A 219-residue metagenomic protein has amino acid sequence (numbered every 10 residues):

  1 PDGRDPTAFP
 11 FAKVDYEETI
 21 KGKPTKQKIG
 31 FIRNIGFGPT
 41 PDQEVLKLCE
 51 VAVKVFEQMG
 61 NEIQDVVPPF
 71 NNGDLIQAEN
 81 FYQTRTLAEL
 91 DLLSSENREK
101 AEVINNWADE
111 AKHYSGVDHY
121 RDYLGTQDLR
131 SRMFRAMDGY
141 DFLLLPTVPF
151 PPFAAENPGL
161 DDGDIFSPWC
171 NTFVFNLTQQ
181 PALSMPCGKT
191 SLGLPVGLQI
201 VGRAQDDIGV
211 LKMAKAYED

Functional and structural regions predicted by a protein language model:
P1-I32, G38-P39, C49-M59, Y120 (+2 more regions): Structural helix-boundary/capping segments
A8, Q77, Y82, R121 (+1 more regions): Short, surface-exposed loop/helix-turn segments at secondary-structure junctions that function as lids/hinges flanking
K21-R33, N80-F134, S184-P195: Short helix-loop capping/hinge segments that flank enzyme active sites or metal/cofactor-binding pockets
I35, V148-P151: Short glycine-rich anion-binding loops that position phosphate/pyrophosphate groups of nucleotides and phosphorylated
P41, L75, F153-E156, L194: Short glycine-/acidic-enriched loop or helix-start segments at secondary-structure transitions that form or flank
P41-V67, L90-E96, H119, Y123-Y140: Acyltransferase
N61-A78, N106-E110: Short connector loops at secondary-structure junctions
